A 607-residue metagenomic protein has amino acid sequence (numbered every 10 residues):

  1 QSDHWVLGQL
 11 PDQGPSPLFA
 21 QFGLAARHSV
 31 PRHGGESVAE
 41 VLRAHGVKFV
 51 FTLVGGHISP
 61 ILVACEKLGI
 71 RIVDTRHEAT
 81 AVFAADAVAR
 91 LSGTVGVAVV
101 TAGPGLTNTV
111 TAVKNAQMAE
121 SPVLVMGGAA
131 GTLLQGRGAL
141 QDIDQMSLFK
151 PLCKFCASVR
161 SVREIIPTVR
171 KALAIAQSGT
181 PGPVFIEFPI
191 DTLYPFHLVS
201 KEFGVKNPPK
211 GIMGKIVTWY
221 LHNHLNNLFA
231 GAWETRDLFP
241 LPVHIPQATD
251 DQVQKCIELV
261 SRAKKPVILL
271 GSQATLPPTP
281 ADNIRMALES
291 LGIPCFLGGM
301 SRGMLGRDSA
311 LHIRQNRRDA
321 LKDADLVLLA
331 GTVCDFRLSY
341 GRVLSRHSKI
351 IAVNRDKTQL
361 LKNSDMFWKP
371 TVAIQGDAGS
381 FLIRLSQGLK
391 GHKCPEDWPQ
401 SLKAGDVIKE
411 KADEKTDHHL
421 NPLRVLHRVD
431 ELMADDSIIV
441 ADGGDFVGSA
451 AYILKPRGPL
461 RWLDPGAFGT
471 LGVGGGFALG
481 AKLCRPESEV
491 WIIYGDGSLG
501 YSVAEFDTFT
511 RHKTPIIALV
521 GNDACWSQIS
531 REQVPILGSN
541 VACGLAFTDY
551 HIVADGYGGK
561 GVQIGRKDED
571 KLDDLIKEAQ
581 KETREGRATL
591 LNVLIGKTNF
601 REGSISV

Functional and structural regions predicted by a protein language model:
W5, G127-V169, E187-L193, S200-P208 (+3 more regions): Glycine-rich, acidic loop regions that bind phosphate or pyrophosphate groups
P11-G14, S37-V47, A87-G93, I175-T180 (+6 more regions): Glycine-rich phosphate/diphosphate-binding loops that line cofactor/substrate pockets in enzymes
G14-S29, V199-G204, P208-Q247, Q254 (+7 more regions): Phosphate/pyrophosphate-binding active-site segments
V38, L53-G56, I61-V63, S401-E487: Active-site diphosphate/adenylate-binding microenvironment
L42, K48-T52, R71-V73, L91-A130 (+4 more regions): A short, small-residue-rich loop immediately preceding and capping a beta-strand
L53-G55, V73-F83, A98-G105, R160-R163 (+4 more regions): Active-site nucleophile and cofactor-binding loops and adjacent substrate-binding regions of central metabolic enzymes
R90, V99, L269-Q359, P456-S488 (+4 more regions): Glycine-rich, anion-gripping cofactor-binding loops and their flanking helix/strand elements in enzyme active sites
L134-I143, A281, L321-D323, M366-F367 (+4 more regions): Thiamine diphosphate
